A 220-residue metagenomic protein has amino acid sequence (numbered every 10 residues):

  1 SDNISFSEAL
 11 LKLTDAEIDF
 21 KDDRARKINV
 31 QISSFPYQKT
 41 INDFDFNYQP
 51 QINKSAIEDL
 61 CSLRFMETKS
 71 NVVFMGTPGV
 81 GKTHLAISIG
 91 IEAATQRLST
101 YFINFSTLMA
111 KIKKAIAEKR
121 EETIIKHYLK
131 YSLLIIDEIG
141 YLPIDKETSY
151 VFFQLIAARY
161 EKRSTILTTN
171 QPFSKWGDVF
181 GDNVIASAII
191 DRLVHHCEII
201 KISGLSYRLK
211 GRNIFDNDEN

Functional and structural regions predicted by a protein language model:
S1-Y37: Interdomain "pre-motor" coupling segment immediately N-terminal to P-loop NTPase/helicase cores
C61-K69: Phosphate-binding P-loop
F74-G76: Hydrophobic anchor at the beta1->P-loop junction of P-loop NTPases
G79: Walker A (P-loop) phosphate-binding loop of P-loop NTPases
K82: Conserved lysine of the Walker
L85, I89: Hydrophobic positions on the alpha1 helix immediately C-terminal to the Walker A/P-loop
G90-I103: Post-Walker A helix-loop "phosphate-sensing" segment adjacent to the P-loop in P-loop NTPases
S99, T107-L129, I139-N220: Replace "adjacent to P-loop NTPase cores in ATP/GTP-dependent enzymes" with "adjacent to NTP-binding cores
